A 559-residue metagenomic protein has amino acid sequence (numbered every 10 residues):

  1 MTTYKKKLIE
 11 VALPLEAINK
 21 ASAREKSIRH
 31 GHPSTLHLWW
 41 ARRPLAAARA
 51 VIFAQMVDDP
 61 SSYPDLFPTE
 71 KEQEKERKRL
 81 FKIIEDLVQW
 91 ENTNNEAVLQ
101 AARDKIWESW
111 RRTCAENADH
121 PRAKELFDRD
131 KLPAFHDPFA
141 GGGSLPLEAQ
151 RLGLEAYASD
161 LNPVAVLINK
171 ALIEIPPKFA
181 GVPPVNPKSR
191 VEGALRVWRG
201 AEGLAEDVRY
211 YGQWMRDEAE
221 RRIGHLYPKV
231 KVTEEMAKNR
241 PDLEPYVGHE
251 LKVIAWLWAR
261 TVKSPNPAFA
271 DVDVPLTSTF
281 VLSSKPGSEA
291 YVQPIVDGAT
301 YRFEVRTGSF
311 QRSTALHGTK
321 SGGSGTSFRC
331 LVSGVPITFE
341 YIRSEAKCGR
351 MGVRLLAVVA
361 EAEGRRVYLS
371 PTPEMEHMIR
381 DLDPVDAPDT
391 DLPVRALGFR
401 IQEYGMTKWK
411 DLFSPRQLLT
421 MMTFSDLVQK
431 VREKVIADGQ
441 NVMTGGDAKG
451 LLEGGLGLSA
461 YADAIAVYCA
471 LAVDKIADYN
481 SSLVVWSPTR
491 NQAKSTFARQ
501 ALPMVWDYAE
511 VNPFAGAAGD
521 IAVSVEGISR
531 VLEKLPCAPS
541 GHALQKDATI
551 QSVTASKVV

Functional and structural regions predicted by a protein language model:
T2-H136, P146, Q150-V558: Nucleic-acid modification enzymes, centered on SAM-dependent nucleic-acid methyltransferases
F139: Conserved redox-active cysteine motifs that mediate thiol-disulfide chemistry, especially di-cysteine Cys-X(1-2)-Cys
G142: Conserved SAM/SAH-binding loop
